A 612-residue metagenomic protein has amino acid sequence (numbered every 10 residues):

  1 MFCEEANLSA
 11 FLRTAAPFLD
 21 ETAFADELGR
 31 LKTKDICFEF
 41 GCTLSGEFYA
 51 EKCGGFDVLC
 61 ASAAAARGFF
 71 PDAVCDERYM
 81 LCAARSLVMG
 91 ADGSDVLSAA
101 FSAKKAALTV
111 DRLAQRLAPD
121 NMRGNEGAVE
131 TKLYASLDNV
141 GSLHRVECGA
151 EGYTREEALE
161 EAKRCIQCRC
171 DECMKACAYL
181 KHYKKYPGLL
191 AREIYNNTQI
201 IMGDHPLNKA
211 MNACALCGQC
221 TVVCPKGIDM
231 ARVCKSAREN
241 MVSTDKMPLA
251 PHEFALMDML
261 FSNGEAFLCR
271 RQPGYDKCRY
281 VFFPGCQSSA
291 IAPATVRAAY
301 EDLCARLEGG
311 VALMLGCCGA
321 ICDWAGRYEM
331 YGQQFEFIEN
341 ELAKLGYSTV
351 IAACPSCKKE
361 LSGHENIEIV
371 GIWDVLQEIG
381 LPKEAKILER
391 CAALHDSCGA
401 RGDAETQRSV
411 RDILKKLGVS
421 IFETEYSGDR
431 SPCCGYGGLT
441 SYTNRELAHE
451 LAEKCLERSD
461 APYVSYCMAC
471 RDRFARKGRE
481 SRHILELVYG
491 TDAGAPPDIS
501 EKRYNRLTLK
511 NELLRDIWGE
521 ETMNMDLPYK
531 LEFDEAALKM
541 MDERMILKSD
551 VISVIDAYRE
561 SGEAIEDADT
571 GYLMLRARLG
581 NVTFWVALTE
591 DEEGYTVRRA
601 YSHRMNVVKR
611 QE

Functional and structural regions predicted by a protein language model:
M1-G55, K184-A353, K358-I367, K502-N505 (+1 more regions): Iron-sulfur-cluster electron-transfer modules
T14-L19, Q287-D374, C391, R401-L414 (+2 more regions): Cofactor-cradling patches in redox/metallo enzymes
E21-I36, F56, C60-A213: Ferredoxin-type iron-sulfur electron-transfer modules and their immediate structural context
S62-A64, A91, C354, D396 (+1 more regions): Glycine-rich, N-terminal phosphate-binding loop of Rossmann-like dinucleotide-binding domains
L87, Y280, V350, C391-A392: Conserved hydrophobic helix-helix packing surfaces used for dimerization/oligomerization
C165-C173, C177, C214-C220, C224 (+6 more regions): Short cysteine clusters
G380-C391: Acyltransferase donor/substrate-recognition loop-hinge adjacent to the catalytic core
D498-E612: Ribonuclease/tRNase effector modules and their secretory precursors
